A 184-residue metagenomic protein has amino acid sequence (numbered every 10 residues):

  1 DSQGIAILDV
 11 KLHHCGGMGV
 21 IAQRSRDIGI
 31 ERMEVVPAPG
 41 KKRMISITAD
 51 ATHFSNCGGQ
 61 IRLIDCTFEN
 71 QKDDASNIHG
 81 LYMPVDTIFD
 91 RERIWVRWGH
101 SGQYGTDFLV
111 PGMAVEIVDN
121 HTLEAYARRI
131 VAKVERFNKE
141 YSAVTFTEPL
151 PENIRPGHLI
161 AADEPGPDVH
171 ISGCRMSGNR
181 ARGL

Functional and structural regions predicted by a protein language model:
D1-Q3, G17-S25, A51-C57, A161-P165: Extracellular beta-strand-rich solenoid/capping regions of secreted or surface-exposed proteins that bind or remodel
Q3-H14, R26-P39, G58-N70, D107 (+3 more regions): Right-handed parallel beta-helix
G16-A22, A38-D50, G59, K72-I78 (+2 more regions): Short glycine/acidic-rich loop motifs that flank beta-strands on beta-rich extracellular proteins
S25-Q60, F89-Q103: Long amphipathic alpha-helical scaffold regions
G59-I61, T67-I88: Catalytic cores of secreted or luminal carbohydrate-active enzymes
V96-T106, T145-L150: A structural micro-motif recognizing beta-strand termini and the immediately following turn/loop segments
Q103-Y141: Ser/Thr/Gly-rich low-complexity blocks that favor extended beta-strand/coil architectures
A125-V169, S177: Small/polar beta-strand repeat architecture
